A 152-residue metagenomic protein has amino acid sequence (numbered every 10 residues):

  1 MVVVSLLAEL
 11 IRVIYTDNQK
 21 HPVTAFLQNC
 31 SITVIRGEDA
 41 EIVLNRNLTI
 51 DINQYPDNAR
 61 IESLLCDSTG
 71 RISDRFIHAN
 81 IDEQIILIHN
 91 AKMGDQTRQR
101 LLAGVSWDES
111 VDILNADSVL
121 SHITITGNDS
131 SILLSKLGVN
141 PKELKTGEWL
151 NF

Functional and structural regions predicted by a protein language model:
V2-F152: Basic, glycine/lysine-rich polyanion-binding surfaces/domains
